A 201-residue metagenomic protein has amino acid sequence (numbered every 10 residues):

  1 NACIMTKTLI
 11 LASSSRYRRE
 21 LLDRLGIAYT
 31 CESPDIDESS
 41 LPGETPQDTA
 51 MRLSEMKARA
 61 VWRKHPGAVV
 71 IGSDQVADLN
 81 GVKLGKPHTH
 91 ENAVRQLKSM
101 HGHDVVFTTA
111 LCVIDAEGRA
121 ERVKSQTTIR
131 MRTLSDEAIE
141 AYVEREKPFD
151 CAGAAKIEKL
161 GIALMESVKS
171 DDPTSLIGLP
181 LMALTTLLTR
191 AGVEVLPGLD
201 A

Functional and structural regions predicted by a protein language model:
N1-I4: Short, Lys/Arg-enriched N-terminal segments with co-localized hydrophobic residues within the first ~10-30 amino acids
T6-I10, P46-A201: Anionic-ligand binding patches
T6-I27: N-terminal beta1-alpha1 ligand-phosphate binding loop
S14, P34, A116: Cofactor-binding loop segments of dinucleotide-utilizing enzymes, especially the Rossmann-like FAD- and NAD(P)+-binding
G26-A28, G192-V193: Short, solvent-exposed amphipathic alpha-helical segments in soluble enzyme and RNA/protein-processing domains
T30-S39: A short beta-strand-loop structural module common to alpha/beta enzyme folds
S40-T45: A short, surface-exposed loop/turn module that caps and links secondary-structure elements
